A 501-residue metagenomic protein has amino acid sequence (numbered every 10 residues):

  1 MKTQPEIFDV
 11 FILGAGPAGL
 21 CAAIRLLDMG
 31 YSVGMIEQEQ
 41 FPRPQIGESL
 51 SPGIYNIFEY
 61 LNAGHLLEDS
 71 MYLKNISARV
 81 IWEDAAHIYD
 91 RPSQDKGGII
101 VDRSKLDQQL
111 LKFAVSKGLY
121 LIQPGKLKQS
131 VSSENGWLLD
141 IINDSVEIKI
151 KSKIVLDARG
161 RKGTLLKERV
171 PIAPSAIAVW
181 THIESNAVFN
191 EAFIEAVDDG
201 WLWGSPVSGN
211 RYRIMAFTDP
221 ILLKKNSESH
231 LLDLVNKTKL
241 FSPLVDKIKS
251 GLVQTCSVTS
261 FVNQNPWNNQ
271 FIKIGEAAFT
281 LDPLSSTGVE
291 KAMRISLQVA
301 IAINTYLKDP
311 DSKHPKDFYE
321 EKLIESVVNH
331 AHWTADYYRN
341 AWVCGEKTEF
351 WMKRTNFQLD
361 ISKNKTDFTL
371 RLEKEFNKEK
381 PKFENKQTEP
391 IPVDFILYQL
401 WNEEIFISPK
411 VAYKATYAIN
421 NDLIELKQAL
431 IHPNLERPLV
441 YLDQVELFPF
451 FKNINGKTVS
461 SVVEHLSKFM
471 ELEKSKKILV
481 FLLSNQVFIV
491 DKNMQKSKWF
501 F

Functional and structural regions predicted by a protein language model:
T3-G16: Beta1/beta-strand and adjacent pyrophosphate-binding region of the FAD-binding site in flavoprotein oxidoreductases
F11, L27-I46: Glycine-rich FAD pyrophosphate-binding loop
R43-R79: N-terminal FAD cofactor-binding segment of flavoenzymes
S93-K112, L222-N226: Short beta-strand to alpha-helix junction loop
F113-L244: Predominantly flavin-linked oxidoreductase catalytic cores and closely associated redox partners
K224-V343: FAD/FMN-dependent oxidoreductases across multiple families
N304-L397: C-terminal helical "tail/cap" subdomain of flavin- and related membrane-associated enzymes
L370-I454, K476, V480, I489-F501: Acidic, low-complexity/disordered tracts enriched in E/D and polar residues
